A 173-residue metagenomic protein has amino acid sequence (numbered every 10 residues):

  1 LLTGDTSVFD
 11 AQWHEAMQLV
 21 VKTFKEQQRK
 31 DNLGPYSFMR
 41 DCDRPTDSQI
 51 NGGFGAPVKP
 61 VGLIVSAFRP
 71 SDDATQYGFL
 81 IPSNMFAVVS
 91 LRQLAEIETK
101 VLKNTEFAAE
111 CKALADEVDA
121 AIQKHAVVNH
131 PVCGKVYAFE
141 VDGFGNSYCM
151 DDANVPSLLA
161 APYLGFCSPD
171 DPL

Functional and structural regions predicted by a protein language model:
L1, D5, P169-L173: Short, intrinsically disordered, charge-balanced linker/junction segments flanking boundaries in proteins
L1, Q12-L19, G78-V89, D152-P156: Aromatic- and histidine-enriched alpha-helix N-cap/loop-to-helix transition segments that scaffold the rims
G4-Q76: Active-site acid/base region of carbohydrate-active enzymes
V21-C42, F79, R92-P172: Catalytic cores of carbohydrate-active enzymes
V58-Q93, A138-F139, G143-S147: Acidic/Ser/Thr-rich, low-complexity mid-to-C-terminal regulatory regions of eukaryotic proteins
